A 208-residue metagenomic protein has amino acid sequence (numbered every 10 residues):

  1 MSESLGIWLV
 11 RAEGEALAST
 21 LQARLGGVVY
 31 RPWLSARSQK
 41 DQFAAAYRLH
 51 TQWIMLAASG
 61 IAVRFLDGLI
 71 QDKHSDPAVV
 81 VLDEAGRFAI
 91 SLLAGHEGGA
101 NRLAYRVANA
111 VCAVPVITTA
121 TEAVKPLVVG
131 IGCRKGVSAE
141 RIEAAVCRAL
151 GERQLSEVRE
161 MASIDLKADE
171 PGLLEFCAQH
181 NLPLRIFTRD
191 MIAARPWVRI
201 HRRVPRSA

Functional and structural regions predicted by a protein language model:
S2-I7: Extreme N-terminal starter segment of soluble prokaryotic enzymes
V10-G27, W33-Q52, L56-E170: Conserved mixed alpha/beta catalytic, RNA-binding, or beta-rich assembly cores of soluble enzyme, regulatory
R87, Q179-L182, V198: Short, surface-exposed, charged/polar-biased interaction segments
K167-Q179: Short glycine/threonine-rich loop-to-helix capping motif typified by GTGT followed within a few residues by an Asp-Pro
L174-C177, D190-A208: Long, charged alpha-helical interface segments
P183-R189: RNase H-like, Mg2+-dependent phosphodiesterase core, and more generally RNA phosphate-backbone-engaging helix-loop
